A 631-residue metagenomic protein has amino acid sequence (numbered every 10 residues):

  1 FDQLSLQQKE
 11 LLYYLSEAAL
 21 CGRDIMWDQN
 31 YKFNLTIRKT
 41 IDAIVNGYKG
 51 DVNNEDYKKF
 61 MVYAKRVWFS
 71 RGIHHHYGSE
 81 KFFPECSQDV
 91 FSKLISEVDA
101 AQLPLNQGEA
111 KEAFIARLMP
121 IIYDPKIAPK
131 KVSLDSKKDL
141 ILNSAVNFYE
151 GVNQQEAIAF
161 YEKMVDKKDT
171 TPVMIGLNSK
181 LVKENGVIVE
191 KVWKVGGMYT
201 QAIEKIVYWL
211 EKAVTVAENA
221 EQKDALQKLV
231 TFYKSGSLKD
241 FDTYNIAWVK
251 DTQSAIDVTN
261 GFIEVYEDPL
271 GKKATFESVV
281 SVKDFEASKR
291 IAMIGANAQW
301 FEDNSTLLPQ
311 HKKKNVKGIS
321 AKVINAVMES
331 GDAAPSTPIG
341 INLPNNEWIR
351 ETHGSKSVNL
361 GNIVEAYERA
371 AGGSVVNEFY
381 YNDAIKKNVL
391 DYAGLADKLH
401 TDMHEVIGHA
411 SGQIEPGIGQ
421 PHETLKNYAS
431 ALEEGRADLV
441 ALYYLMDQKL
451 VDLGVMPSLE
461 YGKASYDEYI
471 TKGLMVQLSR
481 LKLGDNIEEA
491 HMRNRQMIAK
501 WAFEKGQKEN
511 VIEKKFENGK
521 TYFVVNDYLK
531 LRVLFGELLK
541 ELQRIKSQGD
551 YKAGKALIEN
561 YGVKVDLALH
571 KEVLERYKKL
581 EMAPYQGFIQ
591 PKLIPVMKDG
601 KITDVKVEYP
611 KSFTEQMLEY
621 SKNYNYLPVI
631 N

Functional and structural regions predicted by a protein language model:
F1-N46: N-terminal-proximal low-complexity accessory segments that begin disordered and transition into the first
S5, N219, S430-D447: An active-site-proximal "capping" alpha-helix that borders the catalytic cofactor pocket
M26, L442-I545: Long, well-structured alpha-helical subdomains associated with metal-dependent extracellular/ecto-lumenal hydrolases
V62-K65, S70-V182, G186-K387, A393: Contiguous, non-catalytic segments that form substrate-binding/exosite surfaces or channel walls
A220-Q227, G419-E423, L450-D467, A553: Short, glycine/acidic-rich hinge or "gate" loops at secondary-structure transitions that mediate conformational
G394-I407: Short alpha-helix carrying the canonical HExxH Zn2+-binding catalytic motif
G412-G435: Post-HEXXH active-site segment of zinc metalloproteases
N526-D527, L531-N631: Extended, compositionally biased alpha-helical segments that mediate assembly or anchoring
